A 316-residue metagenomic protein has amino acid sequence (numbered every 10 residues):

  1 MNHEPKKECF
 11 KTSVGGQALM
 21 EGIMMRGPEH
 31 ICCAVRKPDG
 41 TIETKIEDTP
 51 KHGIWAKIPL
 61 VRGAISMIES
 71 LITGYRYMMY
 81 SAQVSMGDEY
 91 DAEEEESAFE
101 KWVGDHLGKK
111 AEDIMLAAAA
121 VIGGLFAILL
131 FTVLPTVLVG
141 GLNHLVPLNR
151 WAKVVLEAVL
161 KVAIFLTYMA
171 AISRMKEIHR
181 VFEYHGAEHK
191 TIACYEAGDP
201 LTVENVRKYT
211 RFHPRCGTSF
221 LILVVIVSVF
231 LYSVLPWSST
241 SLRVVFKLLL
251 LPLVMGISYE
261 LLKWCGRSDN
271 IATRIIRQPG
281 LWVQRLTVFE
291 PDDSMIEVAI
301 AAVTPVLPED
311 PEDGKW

Functional and structural regions predicted by a protein language model:
M1-E94: Divalent-cation
N2-V14, A18, E100-V137, G141-L145: Cytosolic-side membrane-entry/anchor segment at the start of a transmembrane helix
H3-G15, L19, I23-M25, W151-V162 (+3 more regions): Polar-ligand-bearing catalytic/cofactor-coordination segments of membrane-embedded or membrane-tethered inner-membrane
T49-P50, I54, M67, L71-E96 (+5 more regions): Multi-pass alpha-helical transmembrane bundle typical of ion/small-solute transporters and intramembrane aspartyl
G74, S81, F131, P135 (+8 more regions): Alpha-helical transmembrane segments of polytopic integral membrane proteins, especially the permease/helical cores
K101-K110, V137-L156, L235-V245, W264-R274 (+1 more regions): Membrane interface segments of multi-pass transport proteins and intramembrane proteases
A111-L129, Y209-V234: Transmembrane alpha-helical segments and their cytosolic interface motifs in multi-pass membrane proteins
G123-L148, V224-L248, P252-M255, Y259: Juxtamembrane "helix exit" motif at the C-terminal ends of alpha-helical transmembrane segments in multi-pass membrane
